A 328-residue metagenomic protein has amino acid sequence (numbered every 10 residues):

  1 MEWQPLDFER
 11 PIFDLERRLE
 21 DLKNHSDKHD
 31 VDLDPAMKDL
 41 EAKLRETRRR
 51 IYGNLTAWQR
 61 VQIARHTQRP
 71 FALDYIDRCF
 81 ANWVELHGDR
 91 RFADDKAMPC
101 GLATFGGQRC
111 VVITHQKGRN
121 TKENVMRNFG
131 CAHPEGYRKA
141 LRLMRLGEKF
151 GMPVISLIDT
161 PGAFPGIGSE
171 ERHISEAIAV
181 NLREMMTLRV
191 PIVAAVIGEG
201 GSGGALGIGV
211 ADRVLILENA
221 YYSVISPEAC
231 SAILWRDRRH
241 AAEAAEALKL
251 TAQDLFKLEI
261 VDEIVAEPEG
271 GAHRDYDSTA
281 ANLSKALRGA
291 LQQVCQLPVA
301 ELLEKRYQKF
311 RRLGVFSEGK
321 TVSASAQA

Functional and structural regions predicted by a protein language model:
M1-R109, D277-A328: Intrinsically disordered, low-complexity segments enriched in small/flexible residues
D7, R90-A93, G101-T104, R145 (+3 more regions): Replace "in large, NTP-powered and nucleic-acid-processing enzymes" with "in large, NTP-powered factors and other
L15, T56, V112, D159 (+3 more regions): Terminal peptide-recognition signature
L33-A36, G136-Y137, C230: Short, motif-level signal for alpha-helix interfacial/capping segments enriched in acidic residues and aromatics/proline
G53, F92-D94, C100, F105-L157 (+1 more regions): Glycine-rich beta-alpha loop segments
V61-A64, V125-F129, G270-H273: Short hinge/gating elements
P70-A72, N120-K122, F164-G166: Short active-site-adjacent helix-start/loop capping segments
I158-R288, Q292, Q296: Conserved catalytic cores of soluble enzyme domains, especially glycine-rich substrate-binding beta-alpha loops
